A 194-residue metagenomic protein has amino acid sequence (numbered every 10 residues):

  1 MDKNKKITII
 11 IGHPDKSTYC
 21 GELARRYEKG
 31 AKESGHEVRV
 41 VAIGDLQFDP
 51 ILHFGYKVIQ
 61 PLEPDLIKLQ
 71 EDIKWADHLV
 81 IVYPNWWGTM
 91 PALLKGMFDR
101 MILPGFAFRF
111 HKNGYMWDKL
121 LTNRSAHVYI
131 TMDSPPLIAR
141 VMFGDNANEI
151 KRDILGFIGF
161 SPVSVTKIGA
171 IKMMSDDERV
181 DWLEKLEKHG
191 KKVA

Functional and structural regions predicted by a protein language model:
D2, R140-A194: Glycine-rich phosphate/pyrophosphate-binding loop and the adjoining helix
D2-H36: N-terminal beta1-alpha1 ligand-phosphate binding loop
G12, I43, T131: Cofactor-binding loop segments of dinucleotide-utilizing enzymes, especially the Rossmann-like FAD- and NAD(P)+-binding
P14, M132-P136, A170-M173: A short, flexible beta-alpha/helix-coil linker loop
G21-E22, A92-G96, D177: Generic recognition of short, well-ordered alpha-helical segments
H36-Q47, T166-G169: A short beta-strand-loop structural module common to alpha/beta enzyme folds
I43-L62, E178-R179: N-terminal beta-loop-helix "entrance" segment that forms/cooperates in small-molecule cofactor or anionic ligand
L62-E149: Helix-loop-strand module that forms the ligand-binding subsite of alpha/beta enzymes
